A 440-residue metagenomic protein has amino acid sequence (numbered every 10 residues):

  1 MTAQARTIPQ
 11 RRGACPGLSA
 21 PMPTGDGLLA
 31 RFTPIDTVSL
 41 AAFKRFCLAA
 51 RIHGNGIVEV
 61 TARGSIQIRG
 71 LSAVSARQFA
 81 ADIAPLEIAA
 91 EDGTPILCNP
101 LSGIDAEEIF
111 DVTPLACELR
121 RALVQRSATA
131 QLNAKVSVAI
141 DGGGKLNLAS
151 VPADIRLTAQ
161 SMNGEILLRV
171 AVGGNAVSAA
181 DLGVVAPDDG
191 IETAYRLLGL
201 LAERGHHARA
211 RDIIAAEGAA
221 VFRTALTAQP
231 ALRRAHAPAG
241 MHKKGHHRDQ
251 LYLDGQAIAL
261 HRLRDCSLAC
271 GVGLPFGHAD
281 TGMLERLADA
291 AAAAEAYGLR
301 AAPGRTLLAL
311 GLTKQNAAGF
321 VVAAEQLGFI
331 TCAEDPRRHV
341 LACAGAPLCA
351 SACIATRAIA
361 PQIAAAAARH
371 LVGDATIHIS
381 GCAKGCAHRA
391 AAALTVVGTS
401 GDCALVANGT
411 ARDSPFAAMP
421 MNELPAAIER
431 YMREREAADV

Functional and structural regions predicted by a protein language model:
T2-T7, P21-L168, G183-V185, L274-V397: Small-residue-enriched alpha-helical segments and adjacent helix-cap loops that form tight helix-helix packing
T7-G17: Conserved oxyanion/phosphate-binding beta-strand-loop segments in alpha/beta enzyme cores
G17-P21, A257-R262, G328-T331: Short beta-strand/turn micro-motifs at beta-sheet edges
P23-A30, A176-S178, R264-G271: Gly-rich Lys/Arg/Thr-decorated short loops/hinges at beta-loop-alpha junctions or inter-strand turns that position
V74-S75, H206, A210-R233, D249-Q256 (+1 more regions): Terminal amphipathic helices with adjacent charged low-complexity linkers/tails
A139-A216, A390-V440: Mobile "lid/hinge" segments at catalytic clefts and subdomain interfaces of large enzymes
A237, K243, H247-R248: Short hydrophobic alpha-helical segments enriched in small aliphatic residues
D249-A269: Active-site cores of enzymes that catalyze phosphoryl transfer or operate on phosphate-rich substrates
